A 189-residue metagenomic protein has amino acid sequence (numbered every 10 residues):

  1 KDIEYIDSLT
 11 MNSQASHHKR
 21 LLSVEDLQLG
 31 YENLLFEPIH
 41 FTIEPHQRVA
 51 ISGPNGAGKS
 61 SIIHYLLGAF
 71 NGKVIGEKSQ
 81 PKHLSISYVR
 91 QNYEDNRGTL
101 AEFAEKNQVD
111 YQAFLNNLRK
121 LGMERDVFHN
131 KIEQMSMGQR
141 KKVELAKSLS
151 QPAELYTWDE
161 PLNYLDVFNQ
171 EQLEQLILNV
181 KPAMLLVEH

Functional and structural regions predicted by a protein language model:
K1-S8: ABC transporter TMD-NBD coupling linker
Q14-H189: ABC ATP-binding cassette signature C-motif
